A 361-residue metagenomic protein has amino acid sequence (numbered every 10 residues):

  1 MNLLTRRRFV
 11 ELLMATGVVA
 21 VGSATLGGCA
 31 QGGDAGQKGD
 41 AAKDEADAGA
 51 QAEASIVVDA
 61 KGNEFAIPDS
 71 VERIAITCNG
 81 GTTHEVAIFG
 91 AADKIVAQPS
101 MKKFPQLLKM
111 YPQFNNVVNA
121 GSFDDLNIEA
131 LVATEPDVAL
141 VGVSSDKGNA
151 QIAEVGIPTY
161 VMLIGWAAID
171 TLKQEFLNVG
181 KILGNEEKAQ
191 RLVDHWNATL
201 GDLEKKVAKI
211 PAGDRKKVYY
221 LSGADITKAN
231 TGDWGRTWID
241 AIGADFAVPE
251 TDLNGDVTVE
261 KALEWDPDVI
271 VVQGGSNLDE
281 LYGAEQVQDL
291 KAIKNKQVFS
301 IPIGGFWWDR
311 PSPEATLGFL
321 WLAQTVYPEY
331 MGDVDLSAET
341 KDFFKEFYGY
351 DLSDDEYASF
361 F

Functional and structural regions predicted by a protein language model:
M1-G17: N-terminal secretory signal peptides and thylakoid transit peptides that target proteins across membranes
T25-A41: Bacterial lipoprotein signal-peptidase II cleavage site
A42-V58: N-terminal low-complexity, Pro/Thr/Ser-rich intrinsically disordered segments that act as propeptides or flexible
V57, E64, G148-D225, V248-P249 (+1 more regions): Extracytoplasmic substrate-binding proteins
A60-G62, V117-E129, T251-V259: Short helix-initiation/N-cap motifs at beta->coil->alpha
A75-T134, V138-L140, S144: A short, structured surface patch at a secondary-structure boundary
A75-T77, V96-P99, V138-G142, Y160-M162 (+4 more regions): Structural recognition of the beta-strand scaffold that forms the well-ordered cores of secreted hydrolase catalytic
A229-N254: Alpha-helical, coiled-coil/dimerization segments enriched in small aliphatic residues
